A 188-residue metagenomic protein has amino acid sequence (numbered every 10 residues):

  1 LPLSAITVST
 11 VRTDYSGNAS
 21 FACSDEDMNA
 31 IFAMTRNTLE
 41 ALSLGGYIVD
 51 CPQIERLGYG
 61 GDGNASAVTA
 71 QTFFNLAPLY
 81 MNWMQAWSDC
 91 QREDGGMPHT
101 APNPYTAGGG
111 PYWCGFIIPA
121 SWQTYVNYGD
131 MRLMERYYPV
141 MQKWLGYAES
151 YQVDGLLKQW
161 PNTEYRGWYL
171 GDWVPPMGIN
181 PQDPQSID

Functional and structural regions predicted by a protein language model:
A5-M34, E40-A41, Y47-M97, N127-D188: Active-site acid/base region of carbohydrate-active enzymes
T100-G109: Aromatic/His-enriched, Gly/Pro-containing loop or helix-boundary segments that lie immediately adjacent to catalytic
G108-V126: Thiamine diphosphate
